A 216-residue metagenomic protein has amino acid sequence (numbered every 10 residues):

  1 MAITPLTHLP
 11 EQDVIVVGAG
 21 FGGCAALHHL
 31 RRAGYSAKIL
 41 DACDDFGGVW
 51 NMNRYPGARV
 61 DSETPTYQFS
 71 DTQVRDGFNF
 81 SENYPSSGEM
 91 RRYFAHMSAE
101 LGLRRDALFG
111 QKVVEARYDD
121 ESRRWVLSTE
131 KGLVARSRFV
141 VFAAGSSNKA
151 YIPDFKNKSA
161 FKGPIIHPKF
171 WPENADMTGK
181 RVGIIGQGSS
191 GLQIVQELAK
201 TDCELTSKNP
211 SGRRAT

Functional and structural regions predicted by a protein language model:
I3-E11, I15, A19-I39, C43-D45 (+2 more regions): Rossmann-like dinucleotide-binding core of oxidoreductases
R31, N51, A99: Short polybasic/polar patches that bind polyanions
Y35, N51-Y93, G212-T216: Glycine-rich active-site loop/strand segments that organize a redox cofactor
F46, Y55, V113, W171: Hydrophobic pocket-lining residues within nucleotide cofactor-binding pockets
V49-W50, R117: Short Asp/Glu-rich motifs
M52, D76, S81, G102 (+2 more regions): A short alpha-helix-loop-beta-strand transition element characteristic of N-terminal alpha/beta dinucleotide-binding
T66, A107-L108, G163-I166: Conserved beta-strand scaffold positions in the cores of enzyme catalytic domains, especially in NTP/NDP-utilizing
S81-S146: Feature captures the FAD/FMN-dependent oxidoreductase FAD-binding
